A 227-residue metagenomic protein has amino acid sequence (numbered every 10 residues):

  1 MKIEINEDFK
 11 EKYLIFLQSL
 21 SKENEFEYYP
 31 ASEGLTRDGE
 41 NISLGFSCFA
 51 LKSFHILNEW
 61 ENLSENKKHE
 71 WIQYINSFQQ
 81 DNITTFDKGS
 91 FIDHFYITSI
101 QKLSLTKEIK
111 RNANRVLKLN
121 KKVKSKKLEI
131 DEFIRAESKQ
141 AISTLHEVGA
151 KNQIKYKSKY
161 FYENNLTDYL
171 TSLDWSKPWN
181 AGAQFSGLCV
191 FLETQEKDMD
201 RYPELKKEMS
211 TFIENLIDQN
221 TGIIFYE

Functional and structural regions predicted by a protein language model:
M1-S47, I56, E65-I72, D81-T85 (+1 more regions): Low-complexity, Ser/Thr/Pro/Gly-enriched N-terminal "stalk/linker" regions
N24-Y28, A50, R115-L119: Short amphipathic alpha-helical segments, especially helix-boundary/capping motifs
E33-E40, K126-I130, E227: Short, recurring structural edge motifs at helix starts
S47-A50, S138: Residue-level detector of extended alpha-helical repeat arrays and alpha-solenoid scaffolds
K52-H55, H146: Alpha-helical repeat scaffolds in large eukaryotic proteins
N62-I224: Extended ligand-binding groove/face enriched in aromatic
